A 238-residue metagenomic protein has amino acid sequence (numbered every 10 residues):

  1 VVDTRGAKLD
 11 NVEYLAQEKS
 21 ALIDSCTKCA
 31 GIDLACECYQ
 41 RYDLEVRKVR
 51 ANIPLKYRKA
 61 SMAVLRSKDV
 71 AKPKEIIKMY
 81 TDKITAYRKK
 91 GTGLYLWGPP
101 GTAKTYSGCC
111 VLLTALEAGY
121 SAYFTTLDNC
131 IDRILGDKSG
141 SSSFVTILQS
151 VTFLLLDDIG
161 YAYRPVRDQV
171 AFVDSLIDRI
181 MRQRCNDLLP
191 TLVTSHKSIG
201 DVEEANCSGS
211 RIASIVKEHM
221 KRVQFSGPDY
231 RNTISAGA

Functional and structural regions predicted by a protein language model:
V1-M79, R222-G227, R231-A238: A short, basic N-terminal segment
P73-K78, L112-V151, Y163, R167-A171: Short glycine-rich substrate-engagement loop in P-loop NTPases that contacts/grips substrate
A86-R88, L116-E117, T146-Q149, R182-D187 (+1 more regions): Conserved catalytic network of the ASCE P-loop NTPase/AAA+ motor domain
Y87-G108: Walker A/P-loop nucleotide-binding motif
Y120-S121, S150-F153, D187-V193: Loop/turn-to-beta-strand initiation segments
C130-I134, Y161-A238: Replace "adjacent to P-loop NTPase cores in ATP/GTP-dependent enzymes" with "adjacent to NTP-binding cores
D157-I159: Walker B catalytic acidic pair
